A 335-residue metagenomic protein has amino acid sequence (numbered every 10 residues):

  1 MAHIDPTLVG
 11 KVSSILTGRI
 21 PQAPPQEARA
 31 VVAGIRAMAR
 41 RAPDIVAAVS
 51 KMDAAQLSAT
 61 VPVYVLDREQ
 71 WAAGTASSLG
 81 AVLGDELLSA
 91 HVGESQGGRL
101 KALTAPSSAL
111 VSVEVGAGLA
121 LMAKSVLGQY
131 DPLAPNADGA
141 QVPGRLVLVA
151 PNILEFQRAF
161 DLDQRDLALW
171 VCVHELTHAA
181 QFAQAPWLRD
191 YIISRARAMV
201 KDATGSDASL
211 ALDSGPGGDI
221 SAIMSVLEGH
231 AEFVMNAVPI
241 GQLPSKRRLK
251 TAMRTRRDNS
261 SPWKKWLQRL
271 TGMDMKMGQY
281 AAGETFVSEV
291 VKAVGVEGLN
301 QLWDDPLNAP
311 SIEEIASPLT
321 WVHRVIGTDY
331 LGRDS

Functional and structural regions predicted by a protein language model:
M1-L79, R165, N300-S335: N-terminal low-structure segments adjacent to metalloprotease catalytic domains across cellular compartments
M38-P151: Auxiliary, metal-adjacent structural segments of Zn-dependent hydrolase domains
I45, A179, A183, V234: Short alpha-helical functional segments enriched in proximate histidine and acidic residues
D138-R158, R195-A211: A short mid-domain helix/strand-loop element embedded in enzyme catalytic domains that forms or borders the active-site
L154-V171: Short pre-active-site segment immediately N-terminal to the catalytic Zn-binding motif
E175-I192: Catalytic Zn2+-binding segment of zinc metalloproteases
D190-A231: Acidic/histidine-rich catalytic neighborhood
E228-S335: Pan-zinc metallopeptidase signature
